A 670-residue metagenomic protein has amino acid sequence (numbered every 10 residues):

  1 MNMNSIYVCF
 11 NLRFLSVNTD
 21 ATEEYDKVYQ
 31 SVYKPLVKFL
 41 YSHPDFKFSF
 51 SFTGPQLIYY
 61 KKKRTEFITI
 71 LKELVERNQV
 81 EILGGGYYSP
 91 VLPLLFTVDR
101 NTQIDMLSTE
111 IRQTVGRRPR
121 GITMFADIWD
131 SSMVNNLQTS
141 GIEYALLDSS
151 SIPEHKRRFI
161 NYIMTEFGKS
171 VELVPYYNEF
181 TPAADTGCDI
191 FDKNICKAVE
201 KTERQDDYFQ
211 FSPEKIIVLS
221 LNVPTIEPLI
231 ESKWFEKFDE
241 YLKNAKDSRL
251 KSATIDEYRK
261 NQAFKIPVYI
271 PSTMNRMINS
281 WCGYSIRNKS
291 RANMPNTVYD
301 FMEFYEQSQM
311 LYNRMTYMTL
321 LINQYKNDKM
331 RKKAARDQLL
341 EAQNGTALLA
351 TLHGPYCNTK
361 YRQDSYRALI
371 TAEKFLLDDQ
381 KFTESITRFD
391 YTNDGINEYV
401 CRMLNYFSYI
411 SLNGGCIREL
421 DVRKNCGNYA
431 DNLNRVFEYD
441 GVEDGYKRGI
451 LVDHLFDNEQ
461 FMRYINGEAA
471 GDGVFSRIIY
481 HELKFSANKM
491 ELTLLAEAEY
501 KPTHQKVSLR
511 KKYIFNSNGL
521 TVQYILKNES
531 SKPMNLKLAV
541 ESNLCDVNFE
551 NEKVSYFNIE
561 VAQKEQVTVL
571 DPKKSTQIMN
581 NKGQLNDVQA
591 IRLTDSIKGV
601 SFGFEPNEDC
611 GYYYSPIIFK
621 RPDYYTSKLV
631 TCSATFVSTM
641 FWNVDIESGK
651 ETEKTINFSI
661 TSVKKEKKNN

Functional and structural regions predicted by a protein language model:
N2-K34, Y41-H43, I160-V171, D207-Y399 (+7 more regions): Active-site and substrate-binding clefts of carbohydrate-active enzymes
S5-F96, T102-Q103, R120-M124, E143-S149 (+1 more regions): Short, well-structured secondary-structure segments
D26-Q30, V98, T102-D105, L404-S486 (+1 more regions): Acidic-aromatic substrate-binding/catalytic surfaces of carbohydrate-active enzymes
V98, Q113, R118, F125-M164 (+1 more regions): Gly/Pro-rich turn-and-neighbor structural signature
D99-A126, K197, K201-L219, K512: CE4/NodB-like, metal-dependent polysaccharide N-deacetylase domain that modifies extracellular/periplasmic N-acetylated
R388-D390, L483-Q505, S517-T521, S530 (+1 more regions): Beta-strand-rich recognition/accessory modules
N413-G415, D421-R423, E499, Q505-V507 (+2 more regions): Acidic (Asp/Glu-rich), glycine- and aromatic
P533-N535, N543-P616: Active-site/ligand-binding surface loops and adjacent short beta/alpha elements that line catalytic pockets across
